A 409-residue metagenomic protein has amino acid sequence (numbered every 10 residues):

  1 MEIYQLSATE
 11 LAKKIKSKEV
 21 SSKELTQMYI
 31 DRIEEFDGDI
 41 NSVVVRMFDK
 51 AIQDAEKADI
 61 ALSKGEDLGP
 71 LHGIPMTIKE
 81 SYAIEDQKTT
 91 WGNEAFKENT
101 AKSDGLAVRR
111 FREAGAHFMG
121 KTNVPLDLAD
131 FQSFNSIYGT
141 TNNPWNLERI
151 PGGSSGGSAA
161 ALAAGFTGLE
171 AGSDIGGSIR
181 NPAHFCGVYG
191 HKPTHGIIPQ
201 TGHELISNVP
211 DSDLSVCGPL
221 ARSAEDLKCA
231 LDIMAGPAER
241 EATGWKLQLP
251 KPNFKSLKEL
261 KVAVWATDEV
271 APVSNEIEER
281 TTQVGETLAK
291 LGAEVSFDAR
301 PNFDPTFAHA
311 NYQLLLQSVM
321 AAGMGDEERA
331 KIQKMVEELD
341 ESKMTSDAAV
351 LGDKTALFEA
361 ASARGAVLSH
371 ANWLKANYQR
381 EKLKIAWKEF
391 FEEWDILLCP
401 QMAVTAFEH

Functional and structural regions predicted by a protein language model:
M1-D54, K290-G292, S362, A366-V367: An N-terminal boundary/leader segment
S22-T26, E56, V273-P301, D326-E337 (+1 more regions): Acyltransferase
D67-T90, H117-M119, N123, A129 (+1 more regions): Conserved small-residue hinge/capping positions at short loops/turns that sit at secondary-structure boundaries within
L71-W91, S256-W265, Q317-K388, V404 (+1 more regions): Short helix-loop capping/hinge segments that flank enzyme active sites or metal/cofactor-binding pockets
E85-E98, A164: DPxDG-like acidic metal-binding loop motif
S103-M234: Short glycine/serine-rich loop segments
K192-G285: A short helix-breaking turn/cap at a secondary-structure junction
